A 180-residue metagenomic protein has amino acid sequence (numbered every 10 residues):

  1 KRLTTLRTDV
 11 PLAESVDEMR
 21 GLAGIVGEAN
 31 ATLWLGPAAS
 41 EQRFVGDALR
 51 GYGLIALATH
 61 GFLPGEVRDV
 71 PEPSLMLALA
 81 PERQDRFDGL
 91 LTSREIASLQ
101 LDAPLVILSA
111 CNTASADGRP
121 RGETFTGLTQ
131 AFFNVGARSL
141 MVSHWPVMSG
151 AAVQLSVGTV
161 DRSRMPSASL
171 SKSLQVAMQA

Functional and structural regions predicted by a protein language model:
K1-A180: Catalytic cores of enzymes
